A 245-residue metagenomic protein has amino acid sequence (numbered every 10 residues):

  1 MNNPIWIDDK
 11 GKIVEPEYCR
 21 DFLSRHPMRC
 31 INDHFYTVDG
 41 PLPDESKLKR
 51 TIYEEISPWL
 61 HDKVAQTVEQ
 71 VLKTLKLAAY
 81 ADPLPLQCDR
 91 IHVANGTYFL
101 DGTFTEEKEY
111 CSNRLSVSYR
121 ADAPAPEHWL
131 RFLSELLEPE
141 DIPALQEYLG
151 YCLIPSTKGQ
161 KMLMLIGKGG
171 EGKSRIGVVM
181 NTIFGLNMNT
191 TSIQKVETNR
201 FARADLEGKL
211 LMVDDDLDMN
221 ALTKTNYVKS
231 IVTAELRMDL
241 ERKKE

Functional and structural regions predicted by a protein language model:
M1-C111, L115: Intein modules and their embedded homing endonuclease domains
D9, I13, D62, L136-E140 (+2 more regions): Generic amphipathic alpha-helical segments used as scaffolds and interaction surfaces in large, multi-domain proteins
S24-R50, H92-L210: P-loop NTPase catalytic core of nucleic-acid-dependent motor ATPases
S57-H61, G185, T233-L236: Non-catalytic alpha-helical coupling and interface elements of nucleotide-dependent molecular machines and regulators
Q66, Q70, R175, L222-T223: Charged, alpha-helix-enriched surfaces in structured cytosolic catalytic cores of large nucleotide-utilizing machines
A78-L86, K158, R237-E241: Active-site phosphate-binding and catalytic loops of NTP-dependent enzymes
A202-E245: Conserved nucleotide-sensing/catalytic segment adjacent to the nucleotide-binding pocket in NTP-handling enzymes
